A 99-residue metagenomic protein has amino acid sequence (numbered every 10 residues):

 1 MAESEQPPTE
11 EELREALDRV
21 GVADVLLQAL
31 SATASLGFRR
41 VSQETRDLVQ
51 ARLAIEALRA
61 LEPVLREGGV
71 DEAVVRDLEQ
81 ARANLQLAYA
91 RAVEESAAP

Functional and structural regions predicted by a protein language model:
M1-P99: A charge-rich, low-complexity, intrinsically flexible signal that marks solvent-exposed coils, linkers, repeats
